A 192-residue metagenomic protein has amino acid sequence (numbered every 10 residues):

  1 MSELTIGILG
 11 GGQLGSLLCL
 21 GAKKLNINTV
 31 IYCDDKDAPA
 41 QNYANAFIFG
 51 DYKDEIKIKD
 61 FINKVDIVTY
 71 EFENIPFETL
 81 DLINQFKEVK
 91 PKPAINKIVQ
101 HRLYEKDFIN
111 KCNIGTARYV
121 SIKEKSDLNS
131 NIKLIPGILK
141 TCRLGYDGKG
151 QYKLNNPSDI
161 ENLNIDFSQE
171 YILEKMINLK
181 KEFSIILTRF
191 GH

Functional and structural regions predicted by a protein language model:
M1-Q100, Y104: ATP-binding N-terminal substructure of ATP-dependent carboxylate-amine bond-forming enzymes
I98-H192: Active-site nucleotide/adenylate-binding loops and adjacent lid/helix of ATP-dependent enzymes
